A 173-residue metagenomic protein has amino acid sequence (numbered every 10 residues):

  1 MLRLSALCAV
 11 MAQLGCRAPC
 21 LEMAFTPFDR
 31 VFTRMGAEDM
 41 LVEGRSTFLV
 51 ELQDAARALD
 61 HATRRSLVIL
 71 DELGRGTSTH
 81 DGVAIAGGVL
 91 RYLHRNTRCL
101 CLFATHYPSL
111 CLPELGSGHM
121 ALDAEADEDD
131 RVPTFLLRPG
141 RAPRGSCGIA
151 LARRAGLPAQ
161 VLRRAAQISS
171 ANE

Functional and structural regions predicted by a protein language model:
M1-E173: ATPase nucleotide-binding head domains, primarily ABC-like/P-loop NTPase cores
